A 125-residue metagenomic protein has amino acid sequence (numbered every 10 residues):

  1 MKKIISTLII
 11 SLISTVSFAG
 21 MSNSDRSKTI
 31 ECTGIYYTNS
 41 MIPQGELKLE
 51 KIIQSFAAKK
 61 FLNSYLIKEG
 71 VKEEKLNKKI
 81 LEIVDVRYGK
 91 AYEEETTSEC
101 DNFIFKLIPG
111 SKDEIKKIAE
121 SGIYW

Functional and structural regions predicted by a protein language model:
I4-S17: Sec-dependent N-terminal signal peptides
S6, Y37-T38, F105: Residue-level marker of positions within ordered structural domains that often coincide with functionally constrained
I13, R26, E93-E94: Processing junctions and N-termini across compartments
S14-S22, K79-V84: Short amphipathic alpha-helical segments and their helix-coil junctions
S22-G70: Short N-proximal segments of mature Sec-exported proteins
E50-W125: Compact alpha-helical subdomains of small soluble proteins
